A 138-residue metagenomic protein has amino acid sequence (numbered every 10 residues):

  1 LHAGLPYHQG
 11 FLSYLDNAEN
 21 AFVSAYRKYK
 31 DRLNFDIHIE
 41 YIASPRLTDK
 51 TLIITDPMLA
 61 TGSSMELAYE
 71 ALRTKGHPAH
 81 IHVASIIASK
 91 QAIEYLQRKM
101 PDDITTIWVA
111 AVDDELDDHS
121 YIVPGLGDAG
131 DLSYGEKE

Functional and structural regions predicted by a protein language model:
L1-E138: PRPP-associated nucleotide enzymes
